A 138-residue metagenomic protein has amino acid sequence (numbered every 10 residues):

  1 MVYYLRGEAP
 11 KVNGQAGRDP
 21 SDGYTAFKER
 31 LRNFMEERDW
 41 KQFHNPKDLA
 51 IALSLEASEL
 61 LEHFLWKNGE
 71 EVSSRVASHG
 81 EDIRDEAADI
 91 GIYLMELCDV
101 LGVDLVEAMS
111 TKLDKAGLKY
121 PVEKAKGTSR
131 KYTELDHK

Functional and structural regions predicted by a protein language model:
V2-A87, G91-K138: Flexible "arm" and connector segments at domain edges
